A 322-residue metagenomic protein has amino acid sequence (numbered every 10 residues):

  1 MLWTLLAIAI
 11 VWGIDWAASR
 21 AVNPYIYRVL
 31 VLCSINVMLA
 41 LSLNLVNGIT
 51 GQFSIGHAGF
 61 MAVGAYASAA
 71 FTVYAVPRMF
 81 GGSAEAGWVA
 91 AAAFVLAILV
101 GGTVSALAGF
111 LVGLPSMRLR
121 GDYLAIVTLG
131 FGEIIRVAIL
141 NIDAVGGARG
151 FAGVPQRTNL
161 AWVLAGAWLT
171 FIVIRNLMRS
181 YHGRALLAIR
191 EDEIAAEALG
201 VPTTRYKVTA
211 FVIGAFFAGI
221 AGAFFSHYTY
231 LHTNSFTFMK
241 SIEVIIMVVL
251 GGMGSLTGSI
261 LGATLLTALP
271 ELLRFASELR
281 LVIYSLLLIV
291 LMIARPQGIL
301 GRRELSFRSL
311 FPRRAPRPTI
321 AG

Functional and structural regions predicted by a protein language model:
M1-G322: Transmembrane alpha-helices and adjacent helix-loop boundaries
